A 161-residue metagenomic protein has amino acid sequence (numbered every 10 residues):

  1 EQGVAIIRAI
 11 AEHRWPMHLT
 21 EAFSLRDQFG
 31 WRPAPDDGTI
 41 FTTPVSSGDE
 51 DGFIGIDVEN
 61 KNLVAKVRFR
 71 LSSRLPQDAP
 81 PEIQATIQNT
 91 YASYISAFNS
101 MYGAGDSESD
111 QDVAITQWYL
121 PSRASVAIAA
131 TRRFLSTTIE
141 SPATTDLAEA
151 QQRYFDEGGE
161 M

Functional and structural regions predicted by a protein language model:
E1-D112, Y119-S125, T131-M161: Short helix/turn-capping signatures at newly exposed starts of structured segments
